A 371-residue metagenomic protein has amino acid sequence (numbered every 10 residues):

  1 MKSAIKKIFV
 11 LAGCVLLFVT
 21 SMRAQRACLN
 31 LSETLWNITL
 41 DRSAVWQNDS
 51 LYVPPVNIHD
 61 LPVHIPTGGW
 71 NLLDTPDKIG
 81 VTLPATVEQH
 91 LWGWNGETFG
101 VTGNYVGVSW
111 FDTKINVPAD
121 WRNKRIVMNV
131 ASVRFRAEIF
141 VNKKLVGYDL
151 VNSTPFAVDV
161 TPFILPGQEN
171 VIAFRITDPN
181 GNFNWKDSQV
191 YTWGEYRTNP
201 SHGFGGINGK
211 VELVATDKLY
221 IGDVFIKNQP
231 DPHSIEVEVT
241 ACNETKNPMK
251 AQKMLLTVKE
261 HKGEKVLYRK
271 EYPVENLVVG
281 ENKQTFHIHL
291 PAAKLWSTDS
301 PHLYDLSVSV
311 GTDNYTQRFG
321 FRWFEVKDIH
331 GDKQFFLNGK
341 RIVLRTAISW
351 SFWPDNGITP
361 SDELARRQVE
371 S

Functional and structural regions predicted by a protein language model:
M1-R26: Bacterial Sec-dependent N-terminal signal peptides
A24-W94, V171-R175, P179-N184, G263: Accessory carbohydrate-binding/adhesion or oligomerization-edge regions at the termini of glycan-active proteins
N37, E138-F140, L255-K259: Beta-strand signatures of extracellular beta-sandwich domains
T39-S43, V101-I221, E244: Accessory beta-strand-rich segments of carbohydrate-active enzymes
P84, Q89-V117, W121-N129, F135-V141 (+3 more regions): Active-site-adjacent substrate/metal-binding segments within catalytic domains of carbohydrate-active enzymes
N95-V101, W110-K114, P155-V160, G194-Y196 (+4 more regions): Short structured motifs
L165-E169, T240-D328: Extended acidic/polar, glycine-enriched regions that form or flank non-catalytic beta-rich accessory modules
A215-N247, Q334: Surface beta-strand/loop "capping" patches
